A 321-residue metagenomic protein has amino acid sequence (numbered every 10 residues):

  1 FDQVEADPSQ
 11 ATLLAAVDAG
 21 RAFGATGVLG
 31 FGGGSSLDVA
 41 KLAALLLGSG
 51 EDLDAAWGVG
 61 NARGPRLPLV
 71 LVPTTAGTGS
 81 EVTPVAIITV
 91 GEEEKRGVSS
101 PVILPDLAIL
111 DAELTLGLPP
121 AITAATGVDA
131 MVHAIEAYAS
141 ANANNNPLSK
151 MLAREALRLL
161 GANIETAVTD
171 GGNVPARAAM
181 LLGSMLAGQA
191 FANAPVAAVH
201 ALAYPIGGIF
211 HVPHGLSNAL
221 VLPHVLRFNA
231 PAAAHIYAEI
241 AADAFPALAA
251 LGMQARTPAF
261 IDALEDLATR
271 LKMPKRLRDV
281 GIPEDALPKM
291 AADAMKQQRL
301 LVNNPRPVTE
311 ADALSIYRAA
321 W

Functional and structural regions predicted by a protein language model:
F1-Q10: Short beta->alpha junction loops
A11-D18, A22-E113: Glycine/threonine-rich beta-strand-loop-alpha-helix active-site module that forms ligand/phosphate-binding
G77, M185-N218, Q298-N303: Glycine-rich phosphate/pyrophosphate-binding beta-alpha loops
V85-A194, P305: Carboxylate- and glycine-rich phosphate/diphosphate-binding segment that chelates Mg2+/Mn2+
M131-I135, M180-G188, L222, L264 (+3 more regions): Short alpha-helical scaffolding segments that buttress acidic/His motifs in well-ordered protein cores
I209-A286: Gly/Pro-rich interdomain helix-loop hinge
P283-W321: Short, amphipathic C-terminal "tail helix"
